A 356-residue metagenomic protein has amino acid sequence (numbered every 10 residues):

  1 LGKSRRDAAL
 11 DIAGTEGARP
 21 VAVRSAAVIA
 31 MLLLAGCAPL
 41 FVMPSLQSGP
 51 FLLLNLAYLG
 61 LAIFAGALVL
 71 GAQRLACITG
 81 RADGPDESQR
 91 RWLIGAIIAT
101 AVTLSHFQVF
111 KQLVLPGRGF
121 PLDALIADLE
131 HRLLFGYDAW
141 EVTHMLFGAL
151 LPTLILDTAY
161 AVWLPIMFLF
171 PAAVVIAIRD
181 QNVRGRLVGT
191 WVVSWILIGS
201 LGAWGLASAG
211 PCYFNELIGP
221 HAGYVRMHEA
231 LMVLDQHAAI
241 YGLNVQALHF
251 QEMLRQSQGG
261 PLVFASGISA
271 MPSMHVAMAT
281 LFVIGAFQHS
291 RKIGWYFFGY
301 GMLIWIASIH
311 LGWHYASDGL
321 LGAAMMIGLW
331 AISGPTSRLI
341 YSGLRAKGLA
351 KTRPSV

Functional and structural regions predicted by a protein language model:
A13-M31: N-terminal membrane topogenic signal
L33-F41, T103-S105, W195-L201, G301-H310: Aromatic-anchored segments of alpha-helical transmembrane domains
A38-G49, L75-T79: Juxtamembrane "helix-exit" motif on the non-cytosolic side of transmembrane helices
S48-G66: Loop-to-helix transition at the N-terminal end of transmembrane alpha-helices
R90-A161: Intramembrane catalytic core of multi-pass membrane enzymes that act on lipidic substrates
W92-I97, A172-A207, C212-R226: Interfacial segments of alpha-helical transmembrane regions
G205-Q288: Membrane-interfacial catalytic/cofactor-binding modules of polytopic membrane enzymes
F250-T352, V356: Membrane-embedded catalytic cores of phosphoryl/pyrophosphoryl-handling enzymes
